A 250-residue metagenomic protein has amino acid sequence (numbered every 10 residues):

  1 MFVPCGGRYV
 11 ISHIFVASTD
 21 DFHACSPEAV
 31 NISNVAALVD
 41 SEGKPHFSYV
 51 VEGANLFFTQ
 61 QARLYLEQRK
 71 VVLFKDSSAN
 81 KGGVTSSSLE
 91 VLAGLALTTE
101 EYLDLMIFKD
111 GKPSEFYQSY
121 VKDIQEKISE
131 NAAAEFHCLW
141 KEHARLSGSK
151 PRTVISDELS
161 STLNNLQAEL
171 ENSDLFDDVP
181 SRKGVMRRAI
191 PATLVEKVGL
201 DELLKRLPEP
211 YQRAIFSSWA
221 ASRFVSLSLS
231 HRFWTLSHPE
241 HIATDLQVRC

Functional and structural regions predicted by a protein language model:
M1-K70, F74-C250: Ligand/cofactor-recognition surfaces for anionic moieties
